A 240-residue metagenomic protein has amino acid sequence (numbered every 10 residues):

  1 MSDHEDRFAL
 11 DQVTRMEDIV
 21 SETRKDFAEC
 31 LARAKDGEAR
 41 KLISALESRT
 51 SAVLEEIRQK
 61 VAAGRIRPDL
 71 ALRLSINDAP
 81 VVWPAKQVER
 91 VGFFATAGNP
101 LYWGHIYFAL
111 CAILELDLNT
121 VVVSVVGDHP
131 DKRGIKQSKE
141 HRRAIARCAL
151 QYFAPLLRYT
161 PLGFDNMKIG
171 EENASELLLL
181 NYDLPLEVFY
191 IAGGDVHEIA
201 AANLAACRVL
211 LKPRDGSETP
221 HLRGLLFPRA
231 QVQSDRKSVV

Functional and structural regions predicted by a protein language model:
S2-V240: Nucleotidyltransferase catalytic core that binds NTPs
